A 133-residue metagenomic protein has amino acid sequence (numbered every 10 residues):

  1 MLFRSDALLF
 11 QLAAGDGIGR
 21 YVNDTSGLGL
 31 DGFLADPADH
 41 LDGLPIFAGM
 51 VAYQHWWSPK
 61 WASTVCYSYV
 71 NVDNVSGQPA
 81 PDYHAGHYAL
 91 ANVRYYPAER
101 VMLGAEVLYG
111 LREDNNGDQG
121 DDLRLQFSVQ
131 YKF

Functional and structural regions predicted by a protein language model:
M1-F3, H55, Y95, Y109 (+1 more regions): Residue-level signature of outer-membrane beta-barrel architecture
M1-Y83: Detector for outer-membrane/organellar transmembrane beta-barrel domains, recognizing the amphipathic beta-strand
L8-F10, S63-V65, A91, L103-A105 (+1 more regions): Transmembrane beta-strands of outer-membrane beta-barrel proteins
I46-A48, G86-Y88, D122-R124: Transmembrane beta-barrel architecture of outer-membrane proteins
D73-V75, L111-N116: Short active-site-adjacent structural elements
Y83, D114-Q119: Solvent-exposed loop/turn segments connecting transmembrane beta-strands in outer-membrane beta-barrel proteins
D121-F133: Outer-membrane beta-barrel "beta-signal"
